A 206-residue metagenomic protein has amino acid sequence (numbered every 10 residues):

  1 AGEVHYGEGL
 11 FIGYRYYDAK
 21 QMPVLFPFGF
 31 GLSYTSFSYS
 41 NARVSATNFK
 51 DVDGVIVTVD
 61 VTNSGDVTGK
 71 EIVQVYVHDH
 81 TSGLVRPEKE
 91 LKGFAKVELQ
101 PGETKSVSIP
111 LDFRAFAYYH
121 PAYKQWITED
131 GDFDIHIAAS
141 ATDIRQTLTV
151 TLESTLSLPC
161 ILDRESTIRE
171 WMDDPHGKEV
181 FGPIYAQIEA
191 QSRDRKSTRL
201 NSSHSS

Functional and structural regions predicted by a protein language model:
A1-K70, Y76, I135-I137: Secreted, periplasmic, or luminal enzymes acting at the cell surface/secretory milieu
D51, P101, E129-D130: Surface-exposed loops/turns
D66-G83, K89-L91: Short acidic, flexible loop segments centered on an aromatic residue
G83-P121: Intrinsically disordered, low-complexity Pro/Gly/Ser/Thr-rich segments with frequent PxxP/GP/PP motifs and embedded
D112-L158: Terminal connector regions
S154-D173: Low-complexity, Pro/Ser/Thr- and charge-rich linker/hinge segments at domain boundaries
L200-S205: Single conserved hydrophobic/aromatic residue that forms the stacking wall/gate of nucleotide- or nucleobase-binding
